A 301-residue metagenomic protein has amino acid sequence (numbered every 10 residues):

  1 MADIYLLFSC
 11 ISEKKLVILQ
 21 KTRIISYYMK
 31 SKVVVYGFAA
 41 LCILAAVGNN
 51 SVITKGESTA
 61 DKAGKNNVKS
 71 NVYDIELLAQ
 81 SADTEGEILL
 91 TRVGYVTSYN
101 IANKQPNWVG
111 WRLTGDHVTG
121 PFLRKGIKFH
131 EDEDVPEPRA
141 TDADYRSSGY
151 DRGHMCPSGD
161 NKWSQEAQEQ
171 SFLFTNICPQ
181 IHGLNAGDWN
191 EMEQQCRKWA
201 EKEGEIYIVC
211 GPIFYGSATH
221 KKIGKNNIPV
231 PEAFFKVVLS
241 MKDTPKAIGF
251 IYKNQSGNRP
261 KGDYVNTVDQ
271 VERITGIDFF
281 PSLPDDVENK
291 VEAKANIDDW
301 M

Functional and structural regions predicted by a protein language model:
A2-L6: Targeting/processing segments of secretory and organellar proteins
K14-I18, I24-Y27: Short, positively charged and aromatic/hydrophobic N-terminal segments
Y27-M301: Domain-level detector for secreted/extracellular nuclease and nuclease-toxin modules, and for the ENPP-like C-terminal
